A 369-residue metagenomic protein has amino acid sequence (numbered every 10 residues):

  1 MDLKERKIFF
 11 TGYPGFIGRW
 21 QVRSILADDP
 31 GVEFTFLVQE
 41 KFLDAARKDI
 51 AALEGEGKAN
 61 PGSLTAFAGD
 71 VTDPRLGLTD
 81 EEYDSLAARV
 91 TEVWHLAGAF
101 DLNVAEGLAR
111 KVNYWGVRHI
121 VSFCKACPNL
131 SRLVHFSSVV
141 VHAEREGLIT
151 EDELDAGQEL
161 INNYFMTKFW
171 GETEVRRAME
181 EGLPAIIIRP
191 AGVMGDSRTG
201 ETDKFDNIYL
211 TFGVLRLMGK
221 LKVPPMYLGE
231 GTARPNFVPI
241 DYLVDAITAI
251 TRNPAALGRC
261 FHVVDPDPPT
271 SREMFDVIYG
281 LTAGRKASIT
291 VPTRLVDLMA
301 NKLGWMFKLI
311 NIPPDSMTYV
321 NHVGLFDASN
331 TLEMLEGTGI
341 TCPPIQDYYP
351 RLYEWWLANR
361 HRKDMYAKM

Functional and structural regions predicted by a protein language model:
K7, S24, D28-V32, D327-M369: Amphipathic terminal alpha-helices
P14: Conserved glycine-rich cofactor-binding loop
N60-W115, K125: NAD(P)H-binding glycine-rich loop region in Rossmannoid oxidoreductase-like domains and their noncatalytic homologs
H95-L96, N103-K111, W115-N163, I186: Conserved Rossmann-fold NAD(P)-dependent oxidoreductase catalytic core, especially the SDR/UDP-sugar
G147-L148, A178-P235, I240-D245, I278: NAD(P)-dependent short-chain dehydrogenase/reductase
E159-A191: Active-site Tyr-X1-5-Lys
L217-E230, T293-I340: A hydrophobic C-terminal alpha-helical subdomain
A249-I312, E333, R351, W356 (+1 more regions): Mid/C-terminal beta-alpha module of Rossmann-like enzyme folds, strongest in SDR-family dehydrogenases/epimerases
